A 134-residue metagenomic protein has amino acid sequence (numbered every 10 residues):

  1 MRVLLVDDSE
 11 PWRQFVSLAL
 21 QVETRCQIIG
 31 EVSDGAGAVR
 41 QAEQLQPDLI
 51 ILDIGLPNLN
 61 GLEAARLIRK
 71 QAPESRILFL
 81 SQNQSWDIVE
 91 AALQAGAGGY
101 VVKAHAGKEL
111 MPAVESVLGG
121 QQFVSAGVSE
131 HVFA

Functional and structural regions predicted by a protein language model:
M1-W12, V16-L20: Conserved acidic segment of CheY-like receiver
D7, D53, S81: Active-site residues of response regulator receiver
R25-S33, Q41: Short hydrophobic/Thr-rich beta-strand motif most characteristic of the beta2 strand and flanking loop of CheY-like
D34-G37, N60-E63, Q84: Acidic catalytic/metal-coordinating carboxylates
L45-I51, L56: Active-site beta3 strand of CheY-like receiver
L62-E74: Short amphipathic alpha-helix used as the core "switch/output" element in two-component signaling
V89-Q94, A104-A134: Short, flexible helix-to-coil linker/hinge segments that flank and couple to helix-turn-helix
